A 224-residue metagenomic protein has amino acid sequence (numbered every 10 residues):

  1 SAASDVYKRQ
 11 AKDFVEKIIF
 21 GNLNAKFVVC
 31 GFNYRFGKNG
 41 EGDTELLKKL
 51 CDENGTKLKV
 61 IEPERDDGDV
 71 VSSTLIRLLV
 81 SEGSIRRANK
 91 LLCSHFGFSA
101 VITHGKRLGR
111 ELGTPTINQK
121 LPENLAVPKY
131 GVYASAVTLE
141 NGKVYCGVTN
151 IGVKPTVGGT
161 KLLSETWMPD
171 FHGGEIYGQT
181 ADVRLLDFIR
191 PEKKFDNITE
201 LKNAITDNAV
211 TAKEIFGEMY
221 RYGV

Functional and structural regions predicted by a protein language model:
S1, A25-G40: Acidic beta-strand-to-loop metal/phosphate-binding motif
A2-Y7: Short, small-residue-biased leader/transition segments that mark boundaries at the very start of proteins
K8-A25, K193: Flexible active-site lid/hinge loop adjacent to a nucleotide/diphosphate and Mg2+-phosphate binding pocket
K8-R9, Y34-G40, D66-V71: Short, well-ordered, mixed-charge alpha-helical segments that flank or form enzyme active sites
A11-K17, E41-L47, E165: Charged helix-capping and loop-helix junction motifs
C51-G152: Glycine-rich, Lys/Arg-enriched anion-binding loops that position phosphate/diphosphate groups for phosphoryl
G105-V224: Phosphate/ribose-recognition catalytic cores of enzymes acting on nucleotide-derived substrates
